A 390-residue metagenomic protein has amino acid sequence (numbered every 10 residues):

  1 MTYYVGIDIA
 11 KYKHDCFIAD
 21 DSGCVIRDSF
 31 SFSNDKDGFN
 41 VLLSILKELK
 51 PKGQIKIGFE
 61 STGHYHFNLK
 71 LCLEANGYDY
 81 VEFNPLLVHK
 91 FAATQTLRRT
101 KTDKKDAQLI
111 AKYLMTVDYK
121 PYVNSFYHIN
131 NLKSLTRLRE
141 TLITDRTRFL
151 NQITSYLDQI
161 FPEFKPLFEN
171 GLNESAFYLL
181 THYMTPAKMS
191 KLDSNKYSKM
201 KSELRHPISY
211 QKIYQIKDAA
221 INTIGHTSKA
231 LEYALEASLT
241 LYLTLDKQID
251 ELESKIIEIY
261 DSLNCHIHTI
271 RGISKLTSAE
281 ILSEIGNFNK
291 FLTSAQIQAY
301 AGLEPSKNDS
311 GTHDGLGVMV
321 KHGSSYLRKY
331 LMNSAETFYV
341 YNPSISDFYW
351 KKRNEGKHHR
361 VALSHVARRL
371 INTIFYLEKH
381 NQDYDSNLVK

Functional and structural regions predicted by a protein language model:
M1-K390: A detector of single, family-specific signature residues that are central to catalytic or substrate-handling motifs
